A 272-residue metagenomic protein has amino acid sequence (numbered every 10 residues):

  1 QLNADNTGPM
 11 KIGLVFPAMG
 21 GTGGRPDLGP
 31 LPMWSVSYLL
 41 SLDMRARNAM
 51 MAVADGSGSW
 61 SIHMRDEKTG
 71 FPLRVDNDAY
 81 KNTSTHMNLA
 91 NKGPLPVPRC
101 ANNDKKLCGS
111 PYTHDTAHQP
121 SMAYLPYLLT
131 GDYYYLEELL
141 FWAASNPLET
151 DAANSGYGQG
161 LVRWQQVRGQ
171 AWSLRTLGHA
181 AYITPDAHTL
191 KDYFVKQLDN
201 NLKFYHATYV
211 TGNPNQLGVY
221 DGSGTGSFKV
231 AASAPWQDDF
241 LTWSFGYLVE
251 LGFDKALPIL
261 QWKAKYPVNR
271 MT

Functional and structural regions predicted by a protein language model:
Q1-T272: Catalytic cores of extracellular degradative/oxidative enzymes
